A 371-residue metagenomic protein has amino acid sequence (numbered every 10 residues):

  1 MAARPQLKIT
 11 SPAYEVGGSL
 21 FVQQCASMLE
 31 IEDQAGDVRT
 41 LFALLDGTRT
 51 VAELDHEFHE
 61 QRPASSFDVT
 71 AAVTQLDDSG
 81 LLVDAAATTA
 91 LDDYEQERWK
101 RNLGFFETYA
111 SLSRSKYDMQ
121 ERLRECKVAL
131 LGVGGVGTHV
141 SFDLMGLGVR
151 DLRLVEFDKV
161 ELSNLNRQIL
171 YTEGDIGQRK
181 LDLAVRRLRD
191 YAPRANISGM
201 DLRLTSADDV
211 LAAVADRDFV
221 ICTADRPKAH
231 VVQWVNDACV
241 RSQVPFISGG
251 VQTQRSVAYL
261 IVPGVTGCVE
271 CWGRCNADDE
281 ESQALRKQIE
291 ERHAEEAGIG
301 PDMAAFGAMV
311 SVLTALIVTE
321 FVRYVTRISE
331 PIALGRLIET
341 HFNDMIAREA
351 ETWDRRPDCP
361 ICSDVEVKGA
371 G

Functional and structural regions predicted by a protein language model:
M1-G371: Adenine nucleotide-associated cytosolic modules
